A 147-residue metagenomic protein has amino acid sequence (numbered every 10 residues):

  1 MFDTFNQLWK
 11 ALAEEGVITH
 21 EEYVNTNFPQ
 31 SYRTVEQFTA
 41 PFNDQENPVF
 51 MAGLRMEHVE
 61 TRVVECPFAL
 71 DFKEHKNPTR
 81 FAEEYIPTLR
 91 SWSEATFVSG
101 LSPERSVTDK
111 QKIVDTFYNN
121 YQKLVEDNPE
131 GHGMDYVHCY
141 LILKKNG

Functional and structural regions predicted by a protein language model:
M1-S106: Substrate-binding/catalytic lobe of Class I Rossmann-like enzymes that use SAM or dcSAM, i.e., the mid-to-C-terminal
F38-E46, N120-E126, K144: Short amphipathic alpha-helical surface micro-motifs
S106-K112: HEAT/armadillo-like alpha-solenoid scaffolds in large eukaryotic assembly and transport factors
K112, T116-Y121: Polybasic, positively charged surfaces/segments
E126-G133: Short proline/glycine-enriched turn/loop segments at secondary-structure junctions
M134-G147: Core SAM-dependent methyltransferase catalytic element
